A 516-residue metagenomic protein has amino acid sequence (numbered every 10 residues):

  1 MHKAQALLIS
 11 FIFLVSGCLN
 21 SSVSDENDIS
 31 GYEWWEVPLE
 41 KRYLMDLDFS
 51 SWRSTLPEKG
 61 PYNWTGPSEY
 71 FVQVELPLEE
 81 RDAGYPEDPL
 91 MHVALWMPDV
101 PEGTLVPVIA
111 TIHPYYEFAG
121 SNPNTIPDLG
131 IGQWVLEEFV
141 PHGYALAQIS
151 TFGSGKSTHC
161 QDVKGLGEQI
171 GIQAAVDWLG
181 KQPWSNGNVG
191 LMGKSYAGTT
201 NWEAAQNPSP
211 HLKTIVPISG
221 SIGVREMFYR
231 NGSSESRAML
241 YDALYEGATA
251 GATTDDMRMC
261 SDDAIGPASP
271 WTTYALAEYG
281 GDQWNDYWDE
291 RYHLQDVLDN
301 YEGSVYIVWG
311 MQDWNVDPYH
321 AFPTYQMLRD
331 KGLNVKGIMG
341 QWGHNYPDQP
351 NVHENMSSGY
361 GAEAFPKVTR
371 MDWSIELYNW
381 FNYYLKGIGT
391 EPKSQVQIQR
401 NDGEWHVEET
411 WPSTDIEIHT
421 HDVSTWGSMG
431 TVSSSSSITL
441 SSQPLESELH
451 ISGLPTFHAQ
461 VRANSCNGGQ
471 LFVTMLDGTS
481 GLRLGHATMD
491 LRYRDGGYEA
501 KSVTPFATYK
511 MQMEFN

Functional and structural regions predicted by a protein language model:
M1-N27: Secretory targeting signatures
D28-P61, P86-P89, L129-Q133, P141 (+2 more regions): Accessory cap/linker subdomain of secreted extracellular hydrolases
F49-T104: N-terminal cap/lid segment of alpha/beta-hydrolase-fold proteins
E102-G180, P350-G361: Cap/lid segment of the alpha/beta-hydrolase catalytic domain
G167, W178, M192, Y196-S261 (+1 more regions): A catalytic-pocket lid/entrance helix-loop region that shapes and gates access to the active site across common
P183-S195: Alpha/beta-hydrolase fold nucleophile elbow
Y301, I307-W309: Short beta-strand/loop motif that positions the catalytic acidic residue of the alpha/beta-hydrolase fold
D422-N516: Intrinsically disordered, low-complexity Ser/Thr/Gly-rich stretches
